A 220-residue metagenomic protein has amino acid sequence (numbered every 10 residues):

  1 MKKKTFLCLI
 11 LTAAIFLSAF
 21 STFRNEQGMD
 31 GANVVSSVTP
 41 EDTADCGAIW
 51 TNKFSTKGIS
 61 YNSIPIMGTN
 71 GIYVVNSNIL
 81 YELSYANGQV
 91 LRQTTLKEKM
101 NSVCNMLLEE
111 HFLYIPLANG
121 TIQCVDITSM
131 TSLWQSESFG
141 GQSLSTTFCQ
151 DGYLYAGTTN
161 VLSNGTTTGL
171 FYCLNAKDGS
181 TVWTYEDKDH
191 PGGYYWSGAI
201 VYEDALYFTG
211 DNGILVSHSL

Functional and structural regions predicted by a protein language model:
M1-T5: Positively charged n-region of N-terminal signal peptides that target proteins for export
L11, I15-S18: Hydrophobic core
F16, W50, T158-T159, F171 (+1 more regions): Short stretches within intrinsically disordered, low-complexity N-terminal or propeptide regions
F23-G28, K57-I79, E98-Q123, S136-Y172 (+1 more regions): Repeat-blade elements of multi-bladed beta-propeller folds
F23-I49: Blade/loop signatures of beta-propeller domains
G47-T56, Q89-T95, T131-E137, S180-D189: A short beta-strand motif characteristic of beta-propeller blades
S84-G88, D126-M130, N175-D178, S219-L220: Short loop/turn segments that connect beta-strands within beta-propeller blades
